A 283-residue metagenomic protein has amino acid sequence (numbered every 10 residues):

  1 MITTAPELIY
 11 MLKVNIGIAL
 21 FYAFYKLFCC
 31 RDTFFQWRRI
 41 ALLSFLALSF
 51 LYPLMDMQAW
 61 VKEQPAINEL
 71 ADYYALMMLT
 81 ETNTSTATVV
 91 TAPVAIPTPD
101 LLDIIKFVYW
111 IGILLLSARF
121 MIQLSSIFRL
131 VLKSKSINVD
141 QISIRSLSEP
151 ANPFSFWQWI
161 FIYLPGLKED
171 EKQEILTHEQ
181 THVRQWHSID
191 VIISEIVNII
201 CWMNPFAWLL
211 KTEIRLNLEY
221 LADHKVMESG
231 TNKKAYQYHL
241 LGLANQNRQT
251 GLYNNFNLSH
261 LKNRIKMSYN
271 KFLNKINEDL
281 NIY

Functional and structural regions predicted by a protein language model:
I2-M77, P93-Y283: Membrane-embedded and juxtamembrane structural elements of multi-pass membrane proteins
M78-T84: Membrane-proximal, non-transmembrane interface segments of integral membrane proteins
T84-I96: Juxtamembrane membrane-water interface segments that cap and precede transmembrane helices
